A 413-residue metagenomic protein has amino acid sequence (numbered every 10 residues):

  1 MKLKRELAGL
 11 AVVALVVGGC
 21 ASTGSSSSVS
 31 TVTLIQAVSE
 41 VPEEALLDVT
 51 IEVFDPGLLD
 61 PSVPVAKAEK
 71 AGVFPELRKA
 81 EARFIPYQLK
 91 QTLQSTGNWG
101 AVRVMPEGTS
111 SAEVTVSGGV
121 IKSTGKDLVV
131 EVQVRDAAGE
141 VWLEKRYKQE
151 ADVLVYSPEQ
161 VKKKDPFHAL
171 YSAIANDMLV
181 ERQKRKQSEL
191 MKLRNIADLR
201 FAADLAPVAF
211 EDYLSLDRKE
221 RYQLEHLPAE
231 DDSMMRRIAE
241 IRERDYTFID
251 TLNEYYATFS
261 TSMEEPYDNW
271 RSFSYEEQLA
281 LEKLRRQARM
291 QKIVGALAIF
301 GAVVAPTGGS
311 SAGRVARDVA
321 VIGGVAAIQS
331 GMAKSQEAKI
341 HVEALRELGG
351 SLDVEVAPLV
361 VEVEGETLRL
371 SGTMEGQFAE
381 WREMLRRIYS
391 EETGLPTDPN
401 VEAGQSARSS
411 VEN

Functional and structural regions predicted by a protein language model:
M1-G9: Bacterial N-terminal signal peptides that target proteins for export
G9-G18: Bacterial N-terminal signal peptides
C20-F84, Y156-Q160, L179-Y267, Q278-G308 (+2 more regions): A structural "domain/chain start" motif
L47-E52, G100-V132: A short, hydrophobic beta-strand-centered structural micro-motif
Q91, S95-T109, L193-R194: Short beta-strand->alpha-helix linker/helix-N-cap micro-motif that forms a surface specificity/interaction loop
S117-P158: Amphipathic beta-strand/beta-sheet edge segments enriched in Tyr/Trp
W142-V180: A recognition module on extended beta-rich or small alphabeta surfaces enriched in W/G with H and D/E
A305-D318: Membrane-interfacial hairpin junctions
